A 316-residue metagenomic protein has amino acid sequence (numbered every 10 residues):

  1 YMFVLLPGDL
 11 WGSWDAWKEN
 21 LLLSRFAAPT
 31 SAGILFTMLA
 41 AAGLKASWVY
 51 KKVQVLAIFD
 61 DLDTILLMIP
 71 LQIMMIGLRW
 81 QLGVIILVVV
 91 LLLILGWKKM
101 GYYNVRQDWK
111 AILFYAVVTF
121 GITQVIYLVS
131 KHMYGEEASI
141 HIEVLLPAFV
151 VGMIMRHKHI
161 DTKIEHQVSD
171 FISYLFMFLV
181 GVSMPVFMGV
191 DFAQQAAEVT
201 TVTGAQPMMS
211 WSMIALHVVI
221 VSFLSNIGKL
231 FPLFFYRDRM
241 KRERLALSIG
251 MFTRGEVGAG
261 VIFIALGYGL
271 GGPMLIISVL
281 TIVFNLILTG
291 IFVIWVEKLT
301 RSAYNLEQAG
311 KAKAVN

Functional and structural regions predicted by a protein language model:
Y1-L44, F178-Y304: Transmembrane alpha-helices that form the ion-translocation and gating core of multi-pass ion transport proteins
L10-S24, L35-W80: Membrane-interface helix-loop-helix junctions at boundaries between adjacent transmembrane segments
M38, A42, V49, P70 (+3 more regions): Hydrophobic alpha-helical segments of integral membrane proteins, encompassing both true transmembrane helices
K45-F59, L66, W80, K163-Q167 (+2 more regions): Membrane-interface alpha-helices at helix entry/exit sites of multi-pass transporters
Y50, H141, T300-Y304: Intrinsic structural disorder
I58, L62-L179, E307-N316: Core mid-bundle transmembrane helix pairs that form the ion/substrate translocation pathway in diverse multi-pass
